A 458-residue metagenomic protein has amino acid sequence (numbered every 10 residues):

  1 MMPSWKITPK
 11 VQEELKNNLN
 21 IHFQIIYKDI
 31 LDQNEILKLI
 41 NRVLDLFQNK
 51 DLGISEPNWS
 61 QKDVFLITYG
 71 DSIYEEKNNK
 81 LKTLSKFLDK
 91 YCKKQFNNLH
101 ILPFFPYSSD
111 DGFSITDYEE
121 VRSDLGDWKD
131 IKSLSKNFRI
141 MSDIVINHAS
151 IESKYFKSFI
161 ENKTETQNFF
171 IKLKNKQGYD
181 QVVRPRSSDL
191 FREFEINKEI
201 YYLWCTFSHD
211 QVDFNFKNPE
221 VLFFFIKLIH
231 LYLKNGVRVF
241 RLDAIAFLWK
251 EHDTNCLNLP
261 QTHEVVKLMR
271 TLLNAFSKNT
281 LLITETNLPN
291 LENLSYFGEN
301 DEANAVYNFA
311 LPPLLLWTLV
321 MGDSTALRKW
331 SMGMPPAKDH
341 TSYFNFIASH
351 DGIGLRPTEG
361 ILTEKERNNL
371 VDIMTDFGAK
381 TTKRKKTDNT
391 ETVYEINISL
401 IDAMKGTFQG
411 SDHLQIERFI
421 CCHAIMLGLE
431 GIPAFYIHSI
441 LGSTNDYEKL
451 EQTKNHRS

Functional and structural regions predicted by a protein language model:
M2-S458: Active-site and adjacent substrate-binding regions of carbohydrate-active enzymes
